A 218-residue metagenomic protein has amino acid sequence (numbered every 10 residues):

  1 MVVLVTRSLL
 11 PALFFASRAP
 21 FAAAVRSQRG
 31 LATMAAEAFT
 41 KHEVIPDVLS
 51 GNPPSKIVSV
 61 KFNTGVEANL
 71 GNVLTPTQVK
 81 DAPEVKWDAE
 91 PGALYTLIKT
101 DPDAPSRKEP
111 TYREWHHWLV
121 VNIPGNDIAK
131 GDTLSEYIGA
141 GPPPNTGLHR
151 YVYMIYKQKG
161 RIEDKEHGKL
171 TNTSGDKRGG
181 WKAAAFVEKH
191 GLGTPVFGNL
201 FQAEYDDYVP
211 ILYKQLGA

Functional and structural regions predicted by a protein language model:
V2-A218: N-terminus-centered regions that define maturation/targeting leaders and the start of the first functional domain
